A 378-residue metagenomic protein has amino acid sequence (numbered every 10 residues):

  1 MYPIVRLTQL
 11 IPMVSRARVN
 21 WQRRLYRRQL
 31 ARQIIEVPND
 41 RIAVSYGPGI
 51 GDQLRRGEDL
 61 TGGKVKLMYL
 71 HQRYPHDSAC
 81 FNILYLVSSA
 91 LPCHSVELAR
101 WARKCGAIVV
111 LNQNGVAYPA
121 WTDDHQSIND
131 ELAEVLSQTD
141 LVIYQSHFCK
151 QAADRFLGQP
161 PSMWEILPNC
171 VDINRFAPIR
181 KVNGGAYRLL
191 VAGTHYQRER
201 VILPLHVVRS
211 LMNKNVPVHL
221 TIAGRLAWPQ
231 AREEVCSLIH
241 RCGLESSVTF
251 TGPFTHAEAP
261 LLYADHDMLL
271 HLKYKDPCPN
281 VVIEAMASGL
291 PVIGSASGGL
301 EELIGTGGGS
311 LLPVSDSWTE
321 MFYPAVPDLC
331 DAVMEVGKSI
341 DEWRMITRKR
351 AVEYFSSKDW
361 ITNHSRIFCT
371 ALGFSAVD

Functional and structural regions predicted by a protein language model:
H125-V142: Membrane-proximal helix-turn-helix segments that form the acceptor-binding/catalytic region of lipid-linked
F148, C170: Carbohydrate-associated surface elements
R180-E199, L205-R209, L220-I222: Conserved donor-binding/catalytic core segment of Leloir-type glycosyltransferases
H219-C236, P253: Glycosyltransferase donor-sugar binding loop
P253-F254, L261-H266, H364: Short alpha-helical donor nucleotide-sugar binding micro-motif in glycosyltransferases
M268, P291-G294, E301-I304, L311: Short hydrophobic beta-strand element within catalytic cores of glycosyltransferases and related nucleotide-activated
Y274: Aromatic "clamp/platform" in nucleotide-sugar-dependent glycosyltransferases that forms part of the donor/acceptor
P324, D328, K338-C369: A charged, aromatic-enriched C-terminal amphipathic alpha-helix characteristic of glycosyltransferases across folds
